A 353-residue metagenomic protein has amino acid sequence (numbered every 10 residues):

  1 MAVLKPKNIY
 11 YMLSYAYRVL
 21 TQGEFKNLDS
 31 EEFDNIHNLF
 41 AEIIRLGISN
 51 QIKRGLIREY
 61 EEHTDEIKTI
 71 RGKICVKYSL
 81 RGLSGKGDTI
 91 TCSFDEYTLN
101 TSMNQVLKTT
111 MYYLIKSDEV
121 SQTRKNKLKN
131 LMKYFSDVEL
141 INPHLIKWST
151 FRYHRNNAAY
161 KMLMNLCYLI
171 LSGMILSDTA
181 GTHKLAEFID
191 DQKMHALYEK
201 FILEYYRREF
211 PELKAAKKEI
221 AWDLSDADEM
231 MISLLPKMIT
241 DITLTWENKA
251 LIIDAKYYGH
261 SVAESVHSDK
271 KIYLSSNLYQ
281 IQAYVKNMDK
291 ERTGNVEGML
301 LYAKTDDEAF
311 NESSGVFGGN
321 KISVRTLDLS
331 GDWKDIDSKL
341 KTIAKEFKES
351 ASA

Functional and structural regions predicted by a protein language model:
M1-H183, A353: Terminal, charged accessory segments of proteins
F25-K26, S149, K184-I189, S261-K270: Glycine- and acidic
I67-G72, K133-D137, D190-M194, E229-M230 (+1 more regions): Short amphipathic alpha-helical patches
N165, I175-A180, L185-A186, D190 (+3 more regions): Contiguous, non-catalytic segments that form substrate-binding/exosite surfaces or channel walls
D191-A353: Catalytic core segments in nucleotide and nucleic-acid processing enzymes
